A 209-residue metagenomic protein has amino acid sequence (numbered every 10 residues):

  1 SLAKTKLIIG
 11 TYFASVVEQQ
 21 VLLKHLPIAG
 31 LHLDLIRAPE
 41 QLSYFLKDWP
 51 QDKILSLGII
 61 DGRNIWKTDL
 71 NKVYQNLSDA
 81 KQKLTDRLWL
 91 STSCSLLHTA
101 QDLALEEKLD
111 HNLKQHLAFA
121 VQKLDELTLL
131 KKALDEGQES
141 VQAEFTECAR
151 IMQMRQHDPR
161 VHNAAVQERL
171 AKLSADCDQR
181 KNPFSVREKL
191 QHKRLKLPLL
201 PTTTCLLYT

Functional and structural regions predicted by a protein language model:
K4-K6, V21-F119, L129, A133-E136: Catalytic-face loop-and-helix region of soluble metabolic enzyme cores
T5-S15: Aromatic-lined carbohydrate-recognition surfaces of secreted/lumenal glycan-active proteins
T11, D34, D178-R180: A short linear-motif detector with a strong N-terminal bias
F13, D61, L200: Residue-level signal for short, function-critical loop segments
Q115-L199, T204: Flexible inter-domain linker/hinge segments
Y208-T209: Conserved small/polar residues in nucleotide/adenosyl-binding loops
